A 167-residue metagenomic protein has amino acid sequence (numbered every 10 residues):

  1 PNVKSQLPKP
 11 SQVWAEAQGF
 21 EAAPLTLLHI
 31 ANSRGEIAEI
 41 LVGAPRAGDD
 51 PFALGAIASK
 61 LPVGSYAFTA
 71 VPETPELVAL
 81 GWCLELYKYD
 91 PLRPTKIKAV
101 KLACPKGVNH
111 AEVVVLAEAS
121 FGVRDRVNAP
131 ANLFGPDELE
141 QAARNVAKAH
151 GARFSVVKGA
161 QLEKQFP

Functional and structural regions predicted by a protein language model:
P1-P167: N-terminal hydrophobic/helix-forming segments and targeting peptides
